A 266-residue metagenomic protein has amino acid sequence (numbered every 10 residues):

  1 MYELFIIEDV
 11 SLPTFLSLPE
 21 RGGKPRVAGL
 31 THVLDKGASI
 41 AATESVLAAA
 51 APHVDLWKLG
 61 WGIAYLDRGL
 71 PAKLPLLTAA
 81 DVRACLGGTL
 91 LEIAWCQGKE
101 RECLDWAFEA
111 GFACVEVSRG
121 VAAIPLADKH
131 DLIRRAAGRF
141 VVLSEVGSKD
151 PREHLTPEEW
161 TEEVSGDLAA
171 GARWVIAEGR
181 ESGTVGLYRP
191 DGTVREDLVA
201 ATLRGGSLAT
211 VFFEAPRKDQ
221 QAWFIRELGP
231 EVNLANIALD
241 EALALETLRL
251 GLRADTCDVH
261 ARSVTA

Functional and structural regions predicted by a protein language model:
Y2-T78: Conserved N-terminal beta1-alpha1 strand-loop-helix module at the mouth
L4-E20, A201-A266: C-terminal alpha-helical cap/extension of soluble enzyme domains
V27-A41, G60-A64, C85-K99, E145-E159: Active-site mouth loops of central-metabolism enzymes
A28-D35, D55-L59, A84-G88, V115-V117 (+4 more regions): Hydrophobic faces of well-ordered beta-strands that scaffold small-molecule active sites in alpha/beta enzyme cores
A41, I63-L77, I93-C103, R119-F140 (+4 more regions): Active-site-adjacent beta->alpha loops and helix N-cap segments on the catalytic face of soluble alpha/beta enzymes
S45, K99-D105, L155-A169, R217-P230: Catalytic cores of alpha/beta
V46-A50, L77, W106-A107, R135-A136 (+3 more regions): Generic structural signal for hydrophobic
F108-L187: Conserved anion-binding
